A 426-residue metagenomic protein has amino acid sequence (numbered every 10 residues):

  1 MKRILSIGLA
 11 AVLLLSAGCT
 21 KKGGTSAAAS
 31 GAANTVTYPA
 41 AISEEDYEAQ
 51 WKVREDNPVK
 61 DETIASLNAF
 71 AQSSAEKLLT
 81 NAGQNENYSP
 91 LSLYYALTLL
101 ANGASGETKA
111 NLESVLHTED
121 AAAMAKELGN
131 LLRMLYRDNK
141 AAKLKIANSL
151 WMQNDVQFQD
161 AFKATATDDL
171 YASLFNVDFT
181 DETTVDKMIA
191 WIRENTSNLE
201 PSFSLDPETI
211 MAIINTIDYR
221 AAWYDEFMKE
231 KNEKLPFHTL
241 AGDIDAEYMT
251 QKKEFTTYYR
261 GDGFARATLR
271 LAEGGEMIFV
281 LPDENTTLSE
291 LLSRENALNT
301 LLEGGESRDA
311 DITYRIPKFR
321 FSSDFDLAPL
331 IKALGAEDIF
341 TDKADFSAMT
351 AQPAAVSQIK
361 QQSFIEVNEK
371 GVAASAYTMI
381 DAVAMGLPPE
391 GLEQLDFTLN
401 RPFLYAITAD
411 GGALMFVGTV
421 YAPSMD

Functional and structural regions predicted by a protein language model:
L5-G8, V12-L13, A17-D178: Detector for small/aliphatic-rich hydrophobic stretches
A29-T35, G83, A121-N285, S307-P389: Non-catalytic, conformational "gating/processing" segments within enzyme and secreted inhibitor domains
G106-L112, T287-S289, S323-F325, S375 (+2 more regions): Extracytoplasmic/secreted cell-surface and envelope-processing proteins
L112-L116, F227-P236, L288-L298: Short Gly/aromatic-enriched secondary-structure transition segments
I213, A265-V280, A382, P388-D426: Extended hydrophobic
M228-K229, P282, E290-E295, M379-I380 (+2 more regions): Composition- and surface-driven signal marking solvent-exposed, interaction-prone regions in large proteins
P282-R308: Internal alpha/beta scaffold segment
